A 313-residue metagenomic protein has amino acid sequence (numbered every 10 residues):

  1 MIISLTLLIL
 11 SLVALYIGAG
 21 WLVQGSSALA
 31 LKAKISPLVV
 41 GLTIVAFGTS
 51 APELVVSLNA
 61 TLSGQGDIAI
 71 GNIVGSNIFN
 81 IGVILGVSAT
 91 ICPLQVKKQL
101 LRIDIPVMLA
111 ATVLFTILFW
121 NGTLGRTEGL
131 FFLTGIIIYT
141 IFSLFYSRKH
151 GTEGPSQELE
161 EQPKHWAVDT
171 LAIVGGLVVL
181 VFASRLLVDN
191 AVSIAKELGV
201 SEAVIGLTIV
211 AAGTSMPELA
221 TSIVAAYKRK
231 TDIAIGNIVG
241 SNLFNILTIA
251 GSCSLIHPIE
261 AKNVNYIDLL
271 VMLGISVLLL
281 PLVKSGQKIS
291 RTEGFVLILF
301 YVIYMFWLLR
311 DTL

Functional and structural regions predicted by a protein language model:
M1-L313: Hydrophobic alpha-helical segments, chiefly the membrane-spanning helices and signal/signal-anchor peptides
